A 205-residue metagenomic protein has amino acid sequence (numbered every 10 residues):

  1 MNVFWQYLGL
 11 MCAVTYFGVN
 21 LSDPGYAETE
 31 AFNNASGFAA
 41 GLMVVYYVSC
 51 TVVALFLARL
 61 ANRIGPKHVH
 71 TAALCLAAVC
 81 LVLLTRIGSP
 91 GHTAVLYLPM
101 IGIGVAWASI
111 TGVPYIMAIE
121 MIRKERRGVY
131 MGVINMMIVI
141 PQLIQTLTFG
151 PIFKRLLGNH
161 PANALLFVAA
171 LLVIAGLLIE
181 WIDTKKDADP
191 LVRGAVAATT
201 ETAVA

Functional and structural regions predicted by a protein language model:
G18-V48, V95, N163: Loop-to-transmembrane helix entry
S36, I122-I134: Loop-to-transmembrane helix entry/capping segments in MFS-fold secondary transporters and related SLC/MFSD carriers
V52-P66, F153: Helix-to-loop junctions at the C-terminal end of transmembrane segments in multipass secondary transporters
C75-P90: C-terminal ends and interior cores of transmembrane alpha-helices in multi-pass membrane transporters/permeases
A94-S109: Hydrophobic core of transmembrane alpha-helices in multi-pass small-molecule transporters, especially MFS/SLC-type
S109-R123: Intracellular juxtamembrane helix-capping segments at the cytosolic ends of symmetry-related transmembrane helices
I144, L166-A197, A203-A205: Multi-pass alpha-helical transporter architecture, strongest for 12-TM Major Facilitator/SLC carriers used
P151-V173: A membrane-interface helix-boundary motif in multi-pass transporters
